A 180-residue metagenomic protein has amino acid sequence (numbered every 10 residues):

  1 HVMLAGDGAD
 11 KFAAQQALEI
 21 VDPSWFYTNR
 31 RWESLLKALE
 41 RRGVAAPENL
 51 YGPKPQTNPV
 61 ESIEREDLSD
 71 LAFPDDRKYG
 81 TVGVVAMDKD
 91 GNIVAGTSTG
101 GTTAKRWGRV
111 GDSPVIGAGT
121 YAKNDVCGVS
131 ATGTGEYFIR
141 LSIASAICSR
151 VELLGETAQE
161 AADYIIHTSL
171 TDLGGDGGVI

Functional and structural regions predicted by a protein language model:
H1-I180: Alpha/propeptide regions of enzymes that mature by internal proteolysis
